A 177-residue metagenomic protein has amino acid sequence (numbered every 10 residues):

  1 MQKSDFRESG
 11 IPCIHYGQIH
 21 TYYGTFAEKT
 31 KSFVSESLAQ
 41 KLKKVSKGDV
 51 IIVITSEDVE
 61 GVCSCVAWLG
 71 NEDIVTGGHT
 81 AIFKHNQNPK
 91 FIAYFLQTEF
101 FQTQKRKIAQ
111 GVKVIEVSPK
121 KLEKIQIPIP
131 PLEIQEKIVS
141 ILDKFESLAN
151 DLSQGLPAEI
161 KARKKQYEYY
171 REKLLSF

Functional and structural regions predicted by a protein language model:
M1, L38-A39, L69, G111 (+1 more regions): Short, solvent-exposed loop/turn positions at domain surfaces that link secondary-structure elements or cap domain
M1-P12: Extended boundary segments
M1-Q2, G17-D49: Sequence-specific dsDNA recognition surfaces
I11, V45, D49-I51, V62 (+3 more regions): Short, structured motif recognition centered on aromatic/hydrophobic residues
H15, Q40-E99: A short beta-sheet element
D73-T80, Q110-P130: A short glycine-rich beta-alpha junction/loop motif
K124-F177: Amphipathic alpha-helical coiled-coil/heptad-repeat segments
